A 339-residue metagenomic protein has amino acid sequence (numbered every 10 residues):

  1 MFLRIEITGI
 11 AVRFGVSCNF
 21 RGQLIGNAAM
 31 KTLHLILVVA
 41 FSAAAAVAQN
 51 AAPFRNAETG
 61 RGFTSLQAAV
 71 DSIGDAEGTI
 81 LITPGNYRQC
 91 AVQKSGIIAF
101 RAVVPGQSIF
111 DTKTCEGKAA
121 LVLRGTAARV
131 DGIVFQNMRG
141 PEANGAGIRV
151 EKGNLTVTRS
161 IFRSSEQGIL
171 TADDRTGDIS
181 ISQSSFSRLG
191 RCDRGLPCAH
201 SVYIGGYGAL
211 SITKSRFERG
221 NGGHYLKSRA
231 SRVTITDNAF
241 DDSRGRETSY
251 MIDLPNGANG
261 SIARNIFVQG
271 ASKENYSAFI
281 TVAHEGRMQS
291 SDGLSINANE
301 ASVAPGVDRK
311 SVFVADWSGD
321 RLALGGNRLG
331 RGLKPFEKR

Functional and structural regions predicted by a protein language model:
S17-A29: Short, Lys/Arg-enriched N-terminal segments with co-localized hydrophobic residues within the first ~10-30 amino acids
A28-I36: Bacterial N-terminal signal peptides that target proteins for export
I36-A43: Bacterial N-terminal signal peptides
A46-S72, P84-N86: Right-handed parallel beta-helix/beta-solenoid
A57-T64, T79-P84, A91, G96-A143: Right-handed parallel beta-helix/beta-spiral solenoid domain characteristic of secreted/periplasmic
T83-P84, I97, R101-I109, A127-N137 (+8 more regions): Right-handed parallel beta-helix
T112-L121, P141-R149, S164-D173, D193-I204 (+4 more regions): Extracellular beta-strand/beta-solenoid scaffold signature
R309-R339: Leucine-rich solenoid repeat scaffolds
